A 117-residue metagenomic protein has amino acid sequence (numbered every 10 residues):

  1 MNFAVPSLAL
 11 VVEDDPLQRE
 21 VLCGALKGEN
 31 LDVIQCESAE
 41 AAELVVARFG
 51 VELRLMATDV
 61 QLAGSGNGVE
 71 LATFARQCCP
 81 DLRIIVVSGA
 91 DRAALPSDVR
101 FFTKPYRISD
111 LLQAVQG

Functional and structural regions predicted by a protein language model:
M1-L10, P16-L17, C23, L31 (+5 more regions): Non-catalytic signal-transmission and effector/linker regions of two-component phosphorelay proteins
G24-E29, V45: Alpha-helical interaction/dimerization surfaces of two-component signaling modules
Q35-L55: Acidic, metal-coordinating helix/loop segments flanking the phosphotransfer/catalytic sites of two-component signaling
S38, G66-L71: Acidic catalytic/metal-coordinating carboxylates
D59-V60: Active-site residues of response regulator receiver
V69-D81: Short amphipathic alpha-helix used as the core "switch/output" element in two-component signaling
